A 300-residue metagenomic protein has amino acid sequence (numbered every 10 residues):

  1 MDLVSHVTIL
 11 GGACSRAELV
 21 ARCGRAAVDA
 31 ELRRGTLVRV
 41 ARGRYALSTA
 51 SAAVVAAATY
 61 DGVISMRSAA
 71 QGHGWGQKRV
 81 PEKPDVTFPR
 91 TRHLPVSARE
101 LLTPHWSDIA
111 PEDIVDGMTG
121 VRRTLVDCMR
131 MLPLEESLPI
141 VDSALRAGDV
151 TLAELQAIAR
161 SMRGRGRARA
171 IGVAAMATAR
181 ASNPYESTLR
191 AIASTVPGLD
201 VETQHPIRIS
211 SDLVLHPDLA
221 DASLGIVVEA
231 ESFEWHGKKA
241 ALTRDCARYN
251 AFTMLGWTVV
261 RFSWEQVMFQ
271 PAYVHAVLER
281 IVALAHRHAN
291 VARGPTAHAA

Functional and structural regions predicted by a protein language model:
M1-G166, A283-H286, N290-A300: Short gly/ser-rich loop at a beta-strand->alpha-helix junction or flexible surface loop bordering the NTP-binding
L145-A300: Surface segments flanking catalytic/ligand-binding clefts of nucleic-acid enzymes
